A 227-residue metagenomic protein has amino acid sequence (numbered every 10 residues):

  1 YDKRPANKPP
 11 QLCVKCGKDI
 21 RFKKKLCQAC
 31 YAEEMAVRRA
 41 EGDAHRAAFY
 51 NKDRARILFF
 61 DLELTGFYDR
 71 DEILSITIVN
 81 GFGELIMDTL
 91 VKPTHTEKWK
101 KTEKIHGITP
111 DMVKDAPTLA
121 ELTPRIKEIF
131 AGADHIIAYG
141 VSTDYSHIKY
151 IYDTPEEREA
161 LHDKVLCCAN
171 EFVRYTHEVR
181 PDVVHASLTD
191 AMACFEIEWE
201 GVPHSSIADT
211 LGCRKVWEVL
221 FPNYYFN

Functional and structural regions predicted by a protein language model:
Y1-K3, K23-M35: Cysteine-rich micro-motifs
D2-P9, G17-R21: Short, flexible, mixed-charge glycine/proline-rich loop motifs that serve as phosphate/nucleic-acid-contacting
Q11, K25, L211: Cys/His-enriched microdomains
V14-K15, A29: Short, cysteine/histidine-rich loop/knuckle motifs that typically chelate Zn2+
A29, A36-E157, A186-G201: Conserved non-catalytic scaffold segment of RNase H-like nuclease domains
E63-G66, N170, G212: Short, glycine/acidic-enriched loop or turn micro-motifs at the edges of active sites
V165-V183: Short alpha-helix plus adjacent loop in nuclease-associated cores
S205-V216: Acidic, divalent-metal-coordinating active-site segment for phosphoryl/phosphodiester hydrolysis, typified by short
